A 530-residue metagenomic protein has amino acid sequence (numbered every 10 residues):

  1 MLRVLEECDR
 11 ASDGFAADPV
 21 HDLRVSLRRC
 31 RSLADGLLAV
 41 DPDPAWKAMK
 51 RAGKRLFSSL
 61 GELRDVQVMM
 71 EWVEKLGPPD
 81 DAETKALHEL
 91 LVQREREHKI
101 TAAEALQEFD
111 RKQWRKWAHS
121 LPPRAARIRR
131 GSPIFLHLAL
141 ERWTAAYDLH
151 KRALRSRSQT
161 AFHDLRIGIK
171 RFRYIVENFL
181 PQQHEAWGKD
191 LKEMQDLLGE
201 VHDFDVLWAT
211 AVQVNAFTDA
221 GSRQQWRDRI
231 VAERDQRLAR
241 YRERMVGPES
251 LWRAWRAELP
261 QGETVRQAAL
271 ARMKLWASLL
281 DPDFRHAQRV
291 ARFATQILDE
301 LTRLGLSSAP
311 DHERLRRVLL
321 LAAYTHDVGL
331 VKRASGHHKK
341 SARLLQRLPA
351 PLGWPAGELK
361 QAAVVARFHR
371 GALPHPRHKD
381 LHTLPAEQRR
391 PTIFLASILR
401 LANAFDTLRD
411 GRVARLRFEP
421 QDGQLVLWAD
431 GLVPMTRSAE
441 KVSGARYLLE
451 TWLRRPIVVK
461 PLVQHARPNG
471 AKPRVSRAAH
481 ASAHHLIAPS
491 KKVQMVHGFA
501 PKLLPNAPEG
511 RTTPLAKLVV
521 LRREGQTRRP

Functional and structural regions predicted by a protein language model:
M1-T264: Function-determining surface determinants
G131, A269-A291, Y324-L330: Active-site flanking loop/helix segments enriched in acidic
F172, A271-D281, H378-R389, W428-V433: Short hinge/gating elements
H286, L298-F418: Divalent metal-dependent catalytic cores for phosphoryl transfer on phosphate-bearing substrates
F405-I457: Low-complexity, glycine/alanine/valine/leucine- and proline-rich hydrophobic stretches
L453-R467: A short amphipathic beta-strand at an alpha->beta junction
H465, N469, M495, L518-L521: Short hydrophobic short-linear motifs embedded in intrinsically disordered terminal tails or helical linkers
A466, A481, G498-A500, A507: Short hydrophobic alpha-helical segments enriched in small aliphatic residues
